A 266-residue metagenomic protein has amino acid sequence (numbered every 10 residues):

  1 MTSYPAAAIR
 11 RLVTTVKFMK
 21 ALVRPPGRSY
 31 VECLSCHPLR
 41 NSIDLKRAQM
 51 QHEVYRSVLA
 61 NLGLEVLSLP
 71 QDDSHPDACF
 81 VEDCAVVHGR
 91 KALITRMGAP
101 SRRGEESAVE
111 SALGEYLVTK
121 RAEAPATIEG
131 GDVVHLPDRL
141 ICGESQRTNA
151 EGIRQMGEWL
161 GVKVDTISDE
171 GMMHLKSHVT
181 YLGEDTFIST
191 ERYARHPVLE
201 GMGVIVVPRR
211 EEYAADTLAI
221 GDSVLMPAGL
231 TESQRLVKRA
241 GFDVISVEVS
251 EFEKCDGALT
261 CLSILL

Functional and structural regions predicted by a protein language model:
R10-L266: The feature marks the mature, well-folded catalytic cores of soluble enzymes
